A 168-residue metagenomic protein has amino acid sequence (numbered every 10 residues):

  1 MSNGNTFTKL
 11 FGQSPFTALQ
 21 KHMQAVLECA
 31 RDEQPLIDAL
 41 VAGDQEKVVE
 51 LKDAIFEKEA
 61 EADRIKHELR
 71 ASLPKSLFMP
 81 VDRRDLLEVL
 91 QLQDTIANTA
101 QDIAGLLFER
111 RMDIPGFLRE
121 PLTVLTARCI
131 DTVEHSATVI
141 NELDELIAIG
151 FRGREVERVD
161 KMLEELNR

Functional and structural regions predicted by a protein language model:
M1-R168: Cytosolic, long alpha-helical scaffolding segments
